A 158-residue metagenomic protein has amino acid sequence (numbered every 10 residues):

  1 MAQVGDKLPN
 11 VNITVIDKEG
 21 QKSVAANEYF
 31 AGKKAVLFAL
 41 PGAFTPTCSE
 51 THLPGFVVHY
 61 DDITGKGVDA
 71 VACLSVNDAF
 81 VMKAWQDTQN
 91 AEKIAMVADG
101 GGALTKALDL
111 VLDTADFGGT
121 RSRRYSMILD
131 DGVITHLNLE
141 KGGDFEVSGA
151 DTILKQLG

Functional and structural regions predicted by a protein language model:
M1-G158: Chalcogenol-based redox active-site neighborhoods
